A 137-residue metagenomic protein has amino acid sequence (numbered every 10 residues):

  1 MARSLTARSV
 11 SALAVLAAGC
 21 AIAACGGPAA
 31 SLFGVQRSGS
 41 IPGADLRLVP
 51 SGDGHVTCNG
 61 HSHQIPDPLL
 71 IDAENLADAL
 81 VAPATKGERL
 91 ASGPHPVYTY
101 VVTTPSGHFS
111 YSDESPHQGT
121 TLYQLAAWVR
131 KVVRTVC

Functional and structural regions predicted by a protein language model:
M1-L13: Bacterial N-terminal signal peptides that target proteins for export
S4-L5, G26-S38, T85-C137: Short, well-ordered, aromatic-rich surface patches in folded extracellular/luminal domains
A21-A24: C-terminal motif of bacterial Sec signal peptides marking the signal peptidase cleavage site
S31-S51: Post-signal peptide N-terminal segment of mature Sec-exported envelope proteins
S51-H61, P105-F109: Acidic/histidine-rich, surface-exposed loop or edge segments in extracytoplasmic proteins
D53-C58, L70-E74, P116-V129: Short, surface-exposed linear segments at secondary-structure transitions and domain or protein termini
N59-L90: Mature extracytoplasmic domains of secretory-pathway proteins
